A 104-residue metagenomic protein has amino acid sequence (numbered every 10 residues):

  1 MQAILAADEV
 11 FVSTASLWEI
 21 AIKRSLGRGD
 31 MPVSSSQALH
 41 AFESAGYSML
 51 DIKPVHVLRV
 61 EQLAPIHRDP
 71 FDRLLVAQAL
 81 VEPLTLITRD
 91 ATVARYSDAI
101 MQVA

Functional and structural regions predicted by a protein language model:
M1-T85, A94-A99, V103-A104: PIN-domain endoribonuclease scaffold, especially VapC-family toxins
T88-R89: Conserved acidic donor-binding loop of glycosyltransferase catalytic domains
